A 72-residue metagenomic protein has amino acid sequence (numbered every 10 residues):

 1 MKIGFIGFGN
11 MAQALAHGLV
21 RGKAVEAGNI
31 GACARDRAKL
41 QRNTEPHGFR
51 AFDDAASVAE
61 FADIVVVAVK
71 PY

Functional and structural regions predicted by a protein language model:
M1-A56, E60: NAD(P)+-binding Rossmann beta1-loop-alpha1 motif at the extreme N-terminus of oxidoreductases
V65-V66: N-terminal Rossmann-like NAD(P) cofactor-binding module of classical short-chain dehydrogenase/reductase
V69: Glycine-rich, N-terminal phosphate-binding loop of Rossmann-like dinucleotide-binding domains
Y72: Active-site beta-alpha loop architecture of Rossmann-like, nucleotide-cofactor-dependent enzymes
